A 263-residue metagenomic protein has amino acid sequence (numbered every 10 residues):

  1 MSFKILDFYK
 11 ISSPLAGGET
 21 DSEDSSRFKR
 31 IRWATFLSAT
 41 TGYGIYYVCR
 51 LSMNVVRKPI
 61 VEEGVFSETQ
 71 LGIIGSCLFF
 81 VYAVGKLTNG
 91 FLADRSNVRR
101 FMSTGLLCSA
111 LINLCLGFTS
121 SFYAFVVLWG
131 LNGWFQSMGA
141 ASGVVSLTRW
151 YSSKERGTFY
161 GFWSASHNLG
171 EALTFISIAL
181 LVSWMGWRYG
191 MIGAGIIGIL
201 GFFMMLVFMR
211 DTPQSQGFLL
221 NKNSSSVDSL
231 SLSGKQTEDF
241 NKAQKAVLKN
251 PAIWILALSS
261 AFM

Functional and structural regions predicted by a protein language model:
S2-V48: Cytosolic juxtamembrane N-terminal segment immediately preceding the first transmembrane helix of multi-pass
E19-F28, Q216-L256: Juxtamembrane intracellular "pre-TM" segments in multi-pass secondary transporters
A34-E68: Extracytoplasmic
L51, F79-L87, E171-A172: Residue-level signature of mid-helix packing/kink "hotspots" within the transmembrane helices of 12-pass Major
V84-Y123: Conserved MFS/SLC helix-loop-helix module at the cytosolic interface between two early adjacent transmembrane helices
S121-W129, I255-L256: Short hydrophobic/alpha-helical segments at membrane-entry points of transmembrane helices in Major Facilitator
L128-L169: Cytoplasmic helix-loop-helix junction between adjacent transmembrane helices in 12-TM secondary transporters
W163-P213: Helix-loop-helix hairpin linking two adjacent transmembrane segments in secondary transporters
